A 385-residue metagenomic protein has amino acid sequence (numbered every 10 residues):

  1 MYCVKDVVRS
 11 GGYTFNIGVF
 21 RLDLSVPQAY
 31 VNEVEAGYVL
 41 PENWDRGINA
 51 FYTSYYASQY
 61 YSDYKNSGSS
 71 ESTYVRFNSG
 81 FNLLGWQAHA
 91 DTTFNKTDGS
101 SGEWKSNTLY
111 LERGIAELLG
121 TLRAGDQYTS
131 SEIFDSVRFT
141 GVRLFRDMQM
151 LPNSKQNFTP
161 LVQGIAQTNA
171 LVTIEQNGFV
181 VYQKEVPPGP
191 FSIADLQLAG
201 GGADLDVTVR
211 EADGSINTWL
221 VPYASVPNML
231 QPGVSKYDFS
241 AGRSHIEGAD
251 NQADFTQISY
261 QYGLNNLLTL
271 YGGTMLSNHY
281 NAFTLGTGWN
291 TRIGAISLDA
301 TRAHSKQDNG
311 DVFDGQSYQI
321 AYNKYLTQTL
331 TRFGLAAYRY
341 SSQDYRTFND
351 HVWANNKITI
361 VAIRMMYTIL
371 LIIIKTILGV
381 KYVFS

Functional and structural regions predicted by a protein language model:
Y2-G233, G288-N290, D299-M366: Outer-membrane beta-barrel channel domains
V75-S79, D254-Y260, T287, Y382-F384: Structured alpha-helical segments in the cores of large, soluble enzyme domains
P232-Y260: Compositionally biased low-complexity segments at domain edges in trafficked proteins and select soluble regulators
T269-T274: Short catalytic-loop micro-motif centered on adjacent basic/acidic residues
F348, A362-S385: Exposed, low-structure sequence patches enriched in small/polar residues
